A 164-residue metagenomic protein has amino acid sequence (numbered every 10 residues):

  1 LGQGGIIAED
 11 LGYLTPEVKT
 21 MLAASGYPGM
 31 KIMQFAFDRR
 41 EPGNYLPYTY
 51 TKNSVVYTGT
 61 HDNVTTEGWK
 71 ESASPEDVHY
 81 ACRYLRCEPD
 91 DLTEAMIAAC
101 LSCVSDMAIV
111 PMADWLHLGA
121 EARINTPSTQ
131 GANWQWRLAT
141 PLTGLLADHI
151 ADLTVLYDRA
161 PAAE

Functional and structural regions predicted by a protein language model:
L1-E164: Catalytic cores of glycan-processing enzymes that make or break glycosidic bonds
